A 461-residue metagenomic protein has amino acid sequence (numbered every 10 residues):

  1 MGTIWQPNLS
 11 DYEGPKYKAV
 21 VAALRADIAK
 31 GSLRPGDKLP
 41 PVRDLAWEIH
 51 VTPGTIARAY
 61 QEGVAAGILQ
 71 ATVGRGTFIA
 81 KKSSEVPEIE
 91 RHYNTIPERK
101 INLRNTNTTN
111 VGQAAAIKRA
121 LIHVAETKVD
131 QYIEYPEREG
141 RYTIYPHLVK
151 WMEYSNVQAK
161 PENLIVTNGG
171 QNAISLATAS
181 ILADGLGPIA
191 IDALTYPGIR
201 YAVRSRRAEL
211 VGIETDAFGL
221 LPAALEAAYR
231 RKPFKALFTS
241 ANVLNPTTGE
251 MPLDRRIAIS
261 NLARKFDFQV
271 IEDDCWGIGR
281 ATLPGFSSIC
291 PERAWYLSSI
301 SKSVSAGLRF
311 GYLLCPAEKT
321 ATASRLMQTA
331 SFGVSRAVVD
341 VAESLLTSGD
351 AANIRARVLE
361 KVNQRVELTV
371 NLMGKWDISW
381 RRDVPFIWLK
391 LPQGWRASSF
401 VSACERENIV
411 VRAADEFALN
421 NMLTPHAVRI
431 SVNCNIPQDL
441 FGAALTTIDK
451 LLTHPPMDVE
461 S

Functional and structural regions predicted by a protein language model:
M1-V124, D130-I133, Q328-S335, L346 (+7 more regions): N-terminal basic, amphipathic alpha-helical segments
T108-T109, A241-L244, K302: Short glycine-rich anion-binding loops that position phosphate/pyrophosphate groups of nucleotides and phosphorylated
Q131-F266, I271, G277-W295, L445 (+2 more regions): Conserved core of the PLP fold type I
W295-L359, P455-M457: Conserved core segment of the aminotransferase class I/II
L314, W388-K390, S431-N433: Short hydrophobic/aromatic beta-strand micro-patches that form the beta-sheet surface supporting nucleotide- or nucleic
L359-V370, I378-K390, A403: Conserved glycine-rich beta-strand-loop-beta hairpin in the small C-terminal domain of fold type I
F417-N421: AMP-binding (ANL) adenylation modules
